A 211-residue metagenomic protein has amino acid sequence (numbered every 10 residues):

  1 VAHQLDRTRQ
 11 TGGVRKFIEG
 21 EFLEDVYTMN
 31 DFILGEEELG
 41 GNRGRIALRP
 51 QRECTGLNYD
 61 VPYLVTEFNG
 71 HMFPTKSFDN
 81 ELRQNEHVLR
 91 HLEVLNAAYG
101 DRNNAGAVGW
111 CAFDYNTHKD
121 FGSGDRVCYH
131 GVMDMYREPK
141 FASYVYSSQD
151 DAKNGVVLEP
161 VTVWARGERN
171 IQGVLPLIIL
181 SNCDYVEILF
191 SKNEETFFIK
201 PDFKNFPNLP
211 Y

Functional and structural regions predicted by a protein language model:
V1-A142, Y146-Q149, K153-E168, G173-L177 (+2 more regions): Substrate-binding/catalytic cleft of secreted carbohydrate-active enzymes, primarily glycoside hydrolases
L180-Y185: Short proline/glycine-enriched turn/loop motifs at strand-loop junctions of beta-rich domains
V186-Y211: Long, low-complexity serine/threonine/glycine- and acidic-rich segments characteristic of extracellular
